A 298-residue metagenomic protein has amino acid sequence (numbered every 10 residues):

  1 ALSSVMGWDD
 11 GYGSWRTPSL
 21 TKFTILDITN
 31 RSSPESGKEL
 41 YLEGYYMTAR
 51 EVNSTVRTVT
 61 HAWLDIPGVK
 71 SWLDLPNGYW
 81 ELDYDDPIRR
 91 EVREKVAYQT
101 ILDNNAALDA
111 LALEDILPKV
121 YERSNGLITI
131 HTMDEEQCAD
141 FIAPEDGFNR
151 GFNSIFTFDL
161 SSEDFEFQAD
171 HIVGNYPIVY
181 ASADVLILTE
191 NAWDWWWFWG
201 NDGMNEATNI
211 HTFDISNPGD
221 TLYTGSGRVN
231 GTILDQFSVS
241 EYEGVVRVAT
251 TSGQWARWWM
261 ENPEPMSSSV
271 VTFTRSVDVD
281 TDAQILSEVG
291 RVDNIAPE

Functional and structural regions predicted by a protein language model:
A1-E298: Beta-sheet-rich non-transmembrane sensory/scaffold domains
